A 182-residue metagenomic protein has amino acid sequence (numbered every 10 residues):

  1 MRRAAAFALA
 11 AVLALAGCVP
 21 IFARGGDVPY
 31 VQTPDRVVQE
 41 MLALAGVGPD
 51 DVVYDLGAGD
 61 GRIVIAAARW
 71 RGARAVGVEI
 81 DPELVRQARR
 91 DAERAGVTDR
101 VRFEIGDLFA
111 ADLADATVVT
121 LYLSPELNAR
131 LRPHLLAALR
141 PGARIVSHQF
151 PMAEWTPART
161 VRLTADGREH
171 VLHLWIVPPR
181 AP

Functional and structural regions predicted by a protein language model:
F7-A16: Bacterial N-terminal signal peptides
G17-D51: S-adenosyl-L-methionine
D50-G59: Conserved class I S-adenosyl-L-methionine
G61-I65: Glycine-rich SAM-binding Motif I of class I
R74-E79: Conserved SAM-binding motif I beta-strand of class I
V85-D115: S-adenosyl-L-methionine
A114-R130: A short SAM/SAH-binding and catalytic strip from SAM-dependent methyltransferases
E126-P182: C-terminal substrate-binding/active-site "lid" region of AdoMet-derived donor-dependent transferases
